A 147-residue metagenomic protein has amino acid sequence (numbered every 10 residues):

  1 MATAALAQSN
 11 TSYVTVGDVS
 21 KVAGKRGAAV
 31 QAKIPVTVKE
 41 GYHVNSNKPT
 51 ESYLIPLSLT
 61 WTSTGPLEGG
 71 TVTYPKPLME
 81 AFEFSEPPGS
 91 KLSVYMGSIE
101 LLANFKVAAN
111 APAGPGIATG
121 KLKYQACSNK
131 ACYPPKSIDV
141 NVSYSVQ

Functional and structural regions predicted by a protein language model:
A2-A4: N-terminal signal peptide c-region/cleavage motif recognized by signal peptidases
L6-Q147: Extracellular/lumen-exposed scaffold segments
